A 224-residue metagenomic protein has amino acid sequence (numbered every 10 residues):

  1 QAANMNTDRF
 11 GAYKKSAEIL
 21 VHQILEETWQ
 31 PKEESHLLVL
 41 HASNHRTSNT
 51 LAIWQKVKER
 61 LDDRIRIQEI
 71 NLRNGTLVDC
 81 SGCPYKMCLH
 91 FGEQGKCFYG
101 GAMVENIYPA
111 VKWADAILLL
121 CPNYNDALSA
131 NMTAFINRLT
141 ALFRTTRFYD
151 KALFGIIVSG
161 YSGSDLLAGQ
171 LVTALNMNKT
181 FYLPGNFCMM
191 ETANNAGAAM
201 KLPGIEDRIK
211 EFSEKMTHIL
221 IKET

Functional and structural regions predicted by a protein language model:
Q1-L20, F148-M189: Short, glycine-/small-residue-rich phosphate/pyrophosphate-handling segment
A2-A3, A116, M189-A196: A short small-residue
G11, K15-T145, G197-T224: N-terminal beta1-alpha1-beta2 submodule of the flavodoxin-like/Rossmannoid cofactor-binding fold
N131, N137, F143, D150-A152 (+3 more regions): Short, intrinsically disordered/low-complexity patches at protein termini and at juxtamembrane boundaries
